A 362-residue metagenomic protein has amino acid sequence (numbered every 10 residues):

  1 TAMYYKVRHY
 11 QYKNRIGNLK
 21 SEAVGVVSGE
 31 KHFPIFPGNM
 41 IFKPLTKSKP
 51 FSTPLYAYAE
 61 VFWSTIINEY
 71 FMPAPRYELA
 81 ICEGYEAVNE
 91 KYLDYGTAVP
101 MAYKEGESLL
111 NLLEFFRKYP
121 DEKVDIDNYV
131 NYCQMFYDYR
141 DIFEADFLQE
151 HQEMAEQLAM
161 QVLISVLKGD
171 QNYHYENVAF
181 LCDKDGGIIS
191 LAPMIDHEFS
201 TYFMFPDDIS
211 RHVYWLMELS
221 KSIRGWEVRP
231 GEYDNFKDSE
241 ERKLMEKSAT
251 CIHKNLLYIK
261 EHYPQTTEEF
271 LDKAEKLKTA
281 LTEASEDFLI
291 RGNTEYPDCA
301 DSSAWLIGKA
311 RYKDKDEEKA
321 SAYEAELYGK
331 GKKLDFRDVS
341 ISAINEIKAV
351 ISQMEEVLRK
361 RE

Functional and structural regions predicted by a protein language model:
T1-V124: Conserved ATP-binding subdomain of kinase catalytic cores across diverse folds
L55, Y132-I209, A349: Conserved kinase catalytic-core segment
A59, W63, Y95, S108 (+5 more regions): Alpha-helical structural motif
V61, T65-E69, E156-S165, T279 (+1 more regions): A broad, structural surface signal
A102-I142, W226-L257: Extended low-complexity intrinsically disordered regions
D183-E362: C-terminal catalytic region of ATP-dependent kinase domains
